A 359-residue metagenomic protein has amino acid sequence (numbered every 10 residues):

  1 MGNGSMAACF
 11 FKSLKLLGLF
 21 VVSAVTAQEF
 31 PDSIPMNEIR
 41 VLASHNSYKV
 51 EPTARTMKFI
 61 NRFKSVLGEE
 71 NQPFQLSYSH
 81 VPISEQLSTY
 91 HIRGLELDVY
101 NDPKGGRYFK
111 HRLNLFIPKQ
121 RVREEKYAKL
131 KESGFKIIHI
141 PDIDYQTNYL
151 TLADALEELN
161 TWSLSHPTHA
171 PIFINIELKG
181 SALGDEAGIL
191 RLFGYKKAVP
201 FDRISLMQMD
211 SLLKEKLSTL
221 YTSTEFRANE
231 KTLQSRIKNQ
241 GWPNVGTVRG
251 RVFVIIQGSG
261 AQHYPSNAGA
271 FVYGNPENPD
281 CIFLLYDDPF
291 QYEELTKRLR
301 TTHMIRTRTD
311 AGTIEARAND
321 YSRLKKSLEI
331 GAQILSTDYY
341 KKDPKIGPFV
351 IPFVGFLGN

Functional and structural regions predicted by a protein language model:
M1-F11: N-terminal secretory signal peptides that target proteins for export/translocation
N3, K15, P118-Q120: Short, intrinsically disordered/low-complexity patches at protein termini and at juxtamembrane boundaries
S5, K15, S266-A268: Alpha-helical structural elements
F10-L19: Sec-dependent signal peptide recognition, specifically the positively charged N-region followed immediately by
G18-A27: Hydrophobic h-region of N-terminal signal peptides that target proteins for export in Gram-negative bacteria
Q28-N359: Catalytic cores of phosphodiester-bond hydrolases, prominently lipid phosphodiesterases
